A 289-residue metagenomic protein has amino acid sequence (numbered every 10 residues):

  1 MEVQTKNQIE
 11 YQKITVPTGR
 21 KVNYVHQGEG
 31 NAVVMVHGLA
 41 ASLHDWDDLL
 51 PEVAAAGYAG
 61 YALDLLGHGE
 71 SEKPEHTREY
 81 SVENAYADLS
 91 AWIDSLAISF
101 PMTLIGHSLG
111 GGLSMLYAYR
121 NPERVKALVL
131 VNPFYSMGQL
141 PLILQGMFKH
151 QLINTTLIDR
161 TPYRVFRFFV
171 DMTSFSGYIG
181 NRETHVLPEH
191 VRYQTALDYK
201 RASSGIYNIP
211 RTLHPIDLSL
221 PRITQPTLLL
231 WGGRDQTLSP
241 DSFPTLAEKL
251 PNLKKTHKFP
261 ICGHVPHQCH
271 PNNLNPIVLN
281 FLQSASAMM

Functional and structural regions predicted by a protein language model:
M1-V33, A55-Y58, D94, I98-F100 (+1 more regions): Alpha/beta-hydrolase fold catalytic core
P17-T18, V25, A55, L65-I105 (+1 more regions): Active-site loop/oxyanion-hole signature of alpha/beta-hydrolase fold enzymes
R20-E72: Conserved HGGG/HGGXW glycine-rich cap/lid loop of the alpha/beta-hydrolase fold
Y119, L128-D159: Flexible "cap/lid" loop of the alpha/beta hydrolase fold
L140-P141, T161-R222: Conserved alpha/beta-hydrolase catalytic His-Asp/Glu region
I223, L229-W231, D235: Short beta-strand/loop motif that positions the catalytic acidic residue of the alpha/beta-hydrolase fold
Q225, S239-E248: Short alpha-helix in the alpha/beta-hydrolase fold that links the catalytic acid
C262-N275: Catalytic histidine-centered segment of alpha/beta-hydrolase-like enzymes
